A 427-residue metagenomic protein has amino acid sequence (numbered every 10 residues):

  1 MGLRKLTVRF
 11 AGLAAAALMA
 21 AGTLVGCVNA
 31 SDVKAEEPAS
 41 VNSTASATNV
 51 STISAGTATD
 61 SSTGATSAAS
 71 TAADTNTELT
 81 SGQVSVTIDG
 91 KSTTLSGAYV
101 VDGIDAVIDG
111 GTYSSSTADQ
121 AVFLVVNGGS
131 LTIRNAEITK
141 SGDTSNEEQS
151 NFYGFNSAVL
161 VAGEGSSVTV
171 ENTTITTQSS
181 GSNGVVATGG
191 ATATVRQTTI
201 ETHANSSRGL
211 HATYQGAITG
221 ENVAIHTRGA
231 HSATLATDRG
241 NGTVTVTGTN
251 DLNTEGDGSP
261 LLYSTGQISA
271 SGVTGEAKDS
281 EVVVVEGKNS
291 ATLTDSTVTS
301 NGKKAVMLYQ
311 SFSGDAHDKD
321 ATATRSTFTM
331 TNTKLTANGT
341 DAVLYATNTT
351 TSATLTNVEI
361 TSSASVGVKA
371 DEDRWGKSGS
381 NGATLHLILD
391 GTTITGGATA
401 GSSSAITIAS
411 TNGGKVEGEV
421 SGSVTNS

Functional and structural regions predicted by a protein language model:
M1-A14: Bacterial Sec-dependent N-terminal signal peptides
G22-G26: C-terminal motif of bacterial Sec signal peptides marking the signal peptidase cleavage site
V28-S31: Bacterial signal peptide processing site
A39-N49: Short extracytoplasmic/periplasmic juxtamembrane "stem" segments immediately C-terminal to an N-terminal membrane anchor
A47-A58, G64-S145, V424-S427: N-terminal segments that cap or nucleate solenoid repeat domains
L79, I88, L95, D105-G110 (+15 more regions): All-beta strand scaffolds that present successive hydrophobic residues in beta-strands
K91-A98, T117-L124, E147-V161, S179-V186 (+8 more regions): Extracellular beta-strand/beta-solenoid scaffold signature
G111-S115, A121-H203: Post-signal peptide N-terminal segment of secreted/secretory-pathway proteins
